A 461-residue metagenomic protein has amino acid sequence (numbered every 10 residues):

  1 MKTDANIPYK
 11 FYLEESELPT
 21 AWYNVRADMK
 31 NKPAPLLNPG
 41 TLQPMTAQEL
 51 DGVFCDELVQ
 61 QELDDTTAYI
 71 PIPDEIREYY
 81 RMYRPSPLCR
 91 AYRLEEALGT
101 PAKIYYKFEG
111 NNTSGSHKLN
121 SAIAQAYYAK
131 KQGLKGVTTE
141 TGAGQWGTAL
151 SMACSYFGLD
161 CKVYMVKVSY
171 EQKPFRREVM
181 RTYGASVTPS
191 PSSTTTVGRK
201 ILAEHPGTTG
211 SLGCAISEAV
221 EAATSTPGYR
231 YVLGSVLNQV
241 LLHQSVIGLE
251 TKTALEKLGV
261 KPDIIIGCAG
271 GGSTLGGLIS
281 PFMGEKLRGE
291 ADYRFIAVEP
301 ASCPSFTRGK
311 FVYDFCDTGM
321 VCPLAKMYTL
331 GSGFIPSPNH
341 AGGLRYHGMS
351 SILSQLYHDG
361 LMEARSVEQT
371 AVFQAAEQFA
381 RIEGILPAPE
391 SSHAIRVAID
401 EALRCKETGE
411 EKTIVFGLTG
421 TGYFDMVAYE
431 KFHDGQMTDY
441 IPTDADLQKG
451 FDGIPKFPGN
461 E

Functional and structural regions predicted by a protein language model:
T3-L134: Positively charged, low-complexity intrinsically disordered leader regions
Y69-P71, I201-Q239, I247, L258-G259 (+3 more regions): Active-site/ligand-binding loops adjacent to catalytic centers
P87, Y106, K118, Q125 (+11 more regions): Buried hydrophobic positions in well-ordered alpha/beta secondary-structure cores of metabolic enzymes
F108-L119, V137-W146, L237-V240, I266-G271 (+4 more regions): Active-site nucleophile and cofactor-binding loops and adjacent substrate-binding regions of central metabolic enzymes
S121, A129-V168, K261-L275, F295 (+1 more regions): A short, small-residue-rich loop immediately preceding and capping a beta-strand
A124-L134, T148-D160, R181-T182, I279-G289 (+1 more regions): Alpha-helix C-terminal capping segments
T138, W146-T209, S305-D317, M426-D434: Active-site-proximal loop->helix
A269-G277, Q369-D434: Claisen-condensing/thiolase-fold acyl-transfer catalytic domains that form or cleave C-C bonds in fatty acid
